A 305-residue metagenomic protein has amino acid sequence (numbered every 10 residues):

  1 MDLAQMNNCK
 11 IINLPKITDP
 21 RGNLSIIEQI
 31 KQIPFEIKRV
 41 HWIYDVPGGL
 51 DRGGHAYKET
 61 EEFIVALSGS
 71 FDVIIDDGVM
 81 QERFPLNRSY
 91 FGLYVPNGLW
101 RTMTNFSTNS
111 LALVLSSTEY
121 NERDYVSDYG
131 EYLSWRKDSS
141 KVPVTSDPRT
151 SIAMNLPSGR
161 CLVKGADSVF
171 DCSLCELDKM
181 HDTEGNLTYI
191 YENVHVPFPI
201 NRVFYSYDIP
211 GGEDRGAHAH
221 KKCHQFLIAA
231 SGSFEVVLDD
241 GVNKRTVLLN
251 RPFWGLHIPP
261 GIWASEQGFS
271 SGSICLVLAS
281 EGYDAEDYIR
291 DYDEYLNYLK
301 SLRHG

Functional and structural regions predicted by a protein language model:
M1-F91, T108-L111, L115, Y120-W254 (+3 more regions): Non-catalytic, conserved peripheral segments adjacent to functional cores
R88-Y94, G98-N105, R251-H257, G261-G268: Well-ordered alpha/beta subsegment
